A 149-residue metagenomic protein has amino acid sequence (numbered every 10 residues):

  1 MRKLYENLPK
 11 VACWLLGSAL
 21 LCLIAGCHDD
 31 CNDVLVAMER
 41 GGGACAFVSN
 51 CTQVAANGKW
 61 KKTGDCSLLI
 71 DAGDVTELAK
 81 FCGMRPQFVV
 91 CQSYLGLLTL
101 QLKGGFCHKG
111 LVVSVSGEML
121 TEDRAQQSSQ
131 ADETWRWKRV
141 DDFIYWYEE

Functional and structural regions predicted by a protein language model:
M1-R2, M84: Short, intrinsically disordered low-complexity segments
K3, I24-G26: Short linear motifs centered on Gly/Pro in flexible linkers and helix caps
K3-L15: Bacterial N-terminal signal peptides that target proteins for export
W14-C22: Bacterial N-terminal signal peptides
G26-Q87: N-terminal export/targeting and maturation segments
G64-R136, D141, Y147-E149: Short, solvent-exposed recognition patches
